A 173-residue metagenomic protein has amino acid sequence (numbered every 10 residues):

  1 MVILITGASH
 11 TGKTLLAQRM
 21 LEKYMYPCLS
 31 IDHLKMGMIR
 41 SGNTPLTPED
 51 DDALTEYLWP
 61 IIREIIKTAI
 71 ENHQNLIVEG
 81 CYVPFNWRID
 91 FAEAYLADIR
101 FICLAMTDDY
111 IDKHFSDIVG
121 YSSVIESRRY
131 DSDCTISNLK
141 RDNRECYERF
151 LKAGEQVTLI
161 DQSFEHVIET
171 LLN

Functional and structural regions predicted by a protein language model:
I5: Hydrophobic anchor at the beta1->P-loop junction of P-loop NTPases
A8: P-loop (Walker A) phosphate-binding loop of NTP-binding proteins
G12: Conserved glycine(s) of the Walker
L15: Conserved Walker
Q18-I61: Conserved substrate/cofactor phosphate-moiety recognition/catalytic segment in nucleotide-dependent phosphotransferases
L54-D98, I102-M106: Glycine-rich phosphate-binding loop used to anchor ATP phosphates in small-molecule kinases, encompassing both
I99-R144: A glycine- and Lys/Arg-enriched "phosphate-lid" helix/loop adjacent to the NTP-binding pocket of small-molecule kinases
R144-N173: NTP-dependent small-molecule kinase module
